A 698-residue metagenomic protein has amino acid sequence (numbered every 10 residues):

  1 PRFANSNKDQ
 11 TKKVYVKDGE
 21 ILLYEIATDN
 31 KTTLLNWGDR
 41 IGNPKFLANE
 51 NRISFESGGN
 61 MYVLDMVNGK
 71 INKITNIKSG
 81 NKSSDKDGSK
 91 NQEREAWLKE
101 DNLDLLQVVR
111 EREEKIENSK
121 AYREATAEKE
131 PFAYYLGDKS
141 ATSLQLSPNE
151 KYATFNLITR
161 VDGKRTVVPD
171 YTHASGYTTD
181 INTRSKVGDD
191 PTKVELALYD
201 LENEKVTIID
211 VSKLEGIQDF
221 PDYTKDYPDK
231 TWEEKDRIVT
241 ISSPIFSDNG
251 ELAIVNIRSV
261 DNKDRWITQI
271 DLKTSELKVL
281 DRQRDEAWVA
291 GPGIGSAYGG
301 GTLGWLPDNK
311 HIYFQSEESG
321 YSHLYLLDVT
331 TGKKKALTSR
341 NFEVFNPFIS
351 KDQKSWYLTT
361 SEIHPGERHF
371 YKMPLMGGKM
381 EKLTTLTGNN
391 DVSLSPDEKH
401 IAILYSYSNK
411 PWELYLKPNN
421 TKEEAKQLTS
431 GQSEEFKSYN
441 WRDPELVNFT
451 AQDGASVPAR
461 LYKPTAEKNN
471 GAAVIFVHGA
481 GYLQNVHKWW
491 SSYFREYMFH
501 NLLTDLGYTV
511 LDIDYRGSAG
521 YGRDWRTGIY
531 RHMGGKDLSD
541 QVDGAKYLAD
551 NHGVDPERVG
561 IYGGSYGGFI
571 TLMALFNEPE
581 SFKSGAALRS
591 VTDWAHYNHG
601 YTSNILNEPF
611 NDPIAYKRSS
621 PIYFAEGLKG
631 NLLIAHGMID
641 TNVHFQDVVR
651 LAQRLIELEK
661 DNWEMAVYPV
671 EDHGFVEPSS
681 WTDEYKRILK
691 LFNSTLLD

Functional and structural regions predicted by a protein language model:
P1-K382, T387-G388, K399-H400, S408-K410 (+1 more regions): Beta-propeller folds
N389-D698: Serine-hydrolase catalytic core recognition
